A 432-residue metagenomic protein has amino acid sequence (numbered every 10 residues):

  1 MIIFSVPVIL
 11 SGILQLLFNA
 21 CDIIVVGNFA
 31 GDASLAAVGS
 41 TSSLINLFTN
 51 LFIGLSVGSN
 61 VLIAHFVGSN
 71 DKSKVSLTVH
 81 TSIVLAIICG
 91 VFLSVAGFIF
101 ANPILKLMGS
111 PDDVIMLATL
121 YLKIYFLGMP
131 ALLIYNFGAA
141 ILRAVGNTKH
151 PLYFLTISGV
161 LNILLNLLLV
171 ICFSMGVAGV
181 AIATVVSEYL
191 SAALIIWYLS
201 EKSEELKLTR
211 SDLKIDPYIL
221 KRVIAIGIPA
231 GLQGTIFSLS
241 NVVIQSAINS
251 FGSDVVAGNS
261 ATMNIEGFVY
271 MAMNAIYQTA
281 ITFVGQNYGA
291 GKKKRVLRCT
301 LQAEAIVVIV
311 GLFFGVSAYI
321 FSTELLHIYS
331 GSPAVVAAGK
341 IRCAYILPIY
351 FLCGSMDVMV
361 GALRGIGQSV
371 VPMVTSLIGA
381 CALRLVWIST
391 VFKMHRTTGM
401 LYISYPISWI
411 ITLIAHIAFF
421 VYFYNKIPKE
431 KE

Functional and structural regions predicted by a protein language model:
M1-F29, S43-G58, L62, I87-S94 (+5 more regions): N-terminal transmembrane alpha-helices
M1-S5, I63-G128, C172-I228, V284-I349 (+1 more regions): Short alpha-helical transmembrane segments in multi-pass integral membrane proteins
I3-D22, I124, Y135, S158 (+5 more regions): Transmembrane helical elements of multi-pass membrane transporters/channels
L17-A36, L105-D112, L168-M175, T235-F268 (+3 more regions): Helix-terminus/linker motif at the lipid-water interface of multi-pass membrane proteins
A30-S43, A118, L122, A181 (+3 more regions): Small-residue hotspots at the loop-to-helix junctions and early N-terminal turns of transmembrane alpha-helices
L35-V95, L132-P151, Q245, G258-S322 (+2 more regions): Small-residue-rich hydrophobic transmembrane alpha-helices
L47-N50, N162-N166, A192-I196, F268-M271 (+3 more regions): Hydrophobic transmembrane alpha-helices of multi-pass small-molecule transporters
S56, Y125-R143, P151-G159, V180-A193 (+4 more regions): Short runs within selected transmembrane alpha-helices of multi-pass transporters and secretion channels
